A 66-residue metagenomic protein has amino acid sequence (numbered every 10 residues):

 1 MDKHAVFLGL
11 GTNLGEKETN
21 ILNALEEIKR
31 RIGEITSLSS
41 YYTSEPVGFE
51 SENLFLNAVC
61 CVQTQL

Functional and structural regions predicted by a protein language model:
M1-L66: Core catalytic alpha/beta fold that binds nucleotide/phospho-ligands
